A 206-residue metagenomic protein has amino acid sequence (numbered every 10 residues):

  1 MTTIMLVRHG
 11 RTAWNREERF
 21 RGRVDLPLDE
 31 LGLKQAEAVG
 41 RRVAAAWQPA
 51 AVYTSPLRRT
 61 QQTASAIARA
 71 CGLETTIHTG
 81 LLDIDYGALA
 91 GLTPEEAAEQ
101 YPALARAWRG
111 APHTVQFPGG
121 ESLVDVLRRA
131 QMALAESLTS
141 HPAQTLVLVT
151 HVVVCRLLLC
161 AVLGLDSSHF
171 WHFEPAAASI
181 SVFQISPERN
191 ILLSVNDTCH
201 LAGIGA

Functional and structural regions predicted by a protein language model:
T2-T3, R11-I77: Active-site-proximal alpha-helix that buttresses catalytic centers in soluble enzyme cores
A13, R59-Q61, D83-D85, V154-R156: Short, active-site-adjacent cap segments at secondary-structure transitions
P27, R69-Q131, Q184, I191-S194 (+1 more regions): Phosphate-handling substructures
T54-S55, R128, V149-T150: Short beta-strand scaffold positions
Q61, R69-C71, M132-I191: Active-site-adjacent alpha-helix immediately C-terminal to a catalytic or transition-state-stabilizing loop
